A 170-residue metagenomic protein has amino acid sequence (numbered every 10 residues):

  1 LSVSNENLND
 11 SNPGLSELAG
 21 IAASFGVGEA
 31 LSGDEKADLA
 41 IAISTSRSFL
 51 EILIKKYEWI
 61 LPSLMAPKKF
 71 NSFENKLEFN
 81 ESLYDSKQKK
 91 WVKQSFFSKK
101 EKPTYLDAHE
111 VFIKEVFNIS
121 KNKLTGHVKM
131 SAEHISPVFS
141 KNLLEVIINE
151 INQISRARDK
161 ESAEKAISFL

Functional and structural regions predicted by a protein language model:
L1-K36, K100: Short, glycine-rich, amphipathic interfacial segments at transmembrane boundaries or analogous
E35, F49-L170: Soluble oligomerization/assembly scaffold segments of membrane-associated complexes
A40: Acceptor-substrate binding/catalytic loop of class I
S46: Short, conserved phosphate/pyrophosphate- and ester-handling motifs at nucleotide-, phospho-/glycolipid
